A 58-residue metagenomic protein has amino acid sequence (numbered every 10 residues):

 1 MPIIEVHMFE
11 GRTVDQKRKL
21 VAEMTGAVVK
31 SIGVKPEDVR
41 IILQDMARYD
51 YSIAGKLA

Functional and structural regions predicted by a protein language model:
P2-A58: A domain-level signal for the structural core that forms small-molecule/cofactor-binding pockets and catalytic centers
